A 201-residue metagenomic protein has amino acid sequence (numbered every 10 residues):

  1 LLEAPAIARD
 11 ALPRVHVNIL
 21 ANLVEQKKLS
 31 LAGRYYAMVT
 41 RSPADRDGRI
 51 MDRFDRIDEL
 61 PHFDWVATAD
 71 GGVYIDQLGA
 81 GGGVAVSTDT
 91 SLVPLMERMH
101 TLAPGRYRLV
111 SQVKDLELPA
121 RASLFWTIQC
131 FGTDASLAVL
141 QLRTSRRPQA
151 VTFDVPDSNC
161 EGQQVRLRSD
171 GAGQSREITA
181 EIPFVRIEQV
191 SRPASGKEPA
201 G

Functional and structural regions predicted by a protein language model:
A4-A11, V39-T40: Alpha-helical solenoid scaffolds that mediate protein-protein interactions, centered on TPR/SEL1-like repeats but also
V17-D70, R186-G201: Extracellular carbohydrate-recognition regions
I50-F54, L95-A120, V151-D154, V185: Extra-cytoplasmic beta-strand recognition segments
F54, L109-V113, E161-G171: Extracellular beta-strand-rich recognition modules
G72-V93: Short carbohydrate-recognition loop motifs
K114-S123, A172-R176: Extended, low-complexity, turn-rich repeat/linker tracts enriched in Gly/Pro/Ser/Thr and Asp/Glu that occur
S123-G132: Short, surface-exposed beta-strand/strand-loop-strand elements in extracellular ectodomains
F131-Q163, G173-R176: Extracellular carbohydrate recognition and processing domains and analogous Trp-centered ligand-binding platforms
